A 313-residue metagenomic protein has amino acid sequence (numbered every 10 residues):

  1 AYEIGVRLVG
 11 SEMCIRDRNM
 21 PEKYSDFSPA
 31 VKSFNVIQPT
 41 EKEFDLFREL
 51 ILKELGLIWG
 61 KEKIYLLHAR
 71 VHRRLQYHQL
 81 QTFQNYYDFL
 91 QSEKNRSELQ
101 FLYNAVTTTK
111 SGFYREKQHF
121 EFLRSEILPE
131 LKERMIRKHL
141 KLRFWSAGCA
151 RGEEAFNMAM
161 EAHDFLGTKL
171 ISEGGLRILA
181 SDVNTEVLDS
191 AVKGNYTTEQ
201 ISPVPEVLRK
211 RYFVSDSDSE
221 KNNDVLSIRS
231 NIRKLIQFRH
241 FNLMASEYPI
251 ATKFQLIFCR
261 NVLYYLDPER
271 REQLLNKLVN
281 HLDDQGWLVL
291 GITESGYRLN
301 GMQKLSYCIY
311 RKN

Functional and structural regions predicted by a protein language model:
A1-D17: Single conserved hydrophobic/aromatic residue that forms the stacking wall/gate of nucleotide- or nucleobase-binding
N19-W145, G291: Conserved AdoMet
H139-G152, R177-L179: Conserved class I S-adenosyl-L-methionine
A147, T168-F254, F258, V262-L266 (+3 more regions): Extended basic-aromatic, gly/pro-enriched interface segments that bind polyanionic ligands
R151-L170: Conserved SAM-binding loop of SAM-dependent methyltransferases across substrates and taxa, primarily the Class I
E272-D284: A short glycine-rich, Lys/Arg-flanked "PGG" loop and its adjoining helix->strand segment in the class I
Q285-I292: Conserved beta-strand signature within the Rossmann-like core of class I S-adenosyl-L-methionine
Y297-N313: Core SAM-dependent methyltransferase catalytic element
